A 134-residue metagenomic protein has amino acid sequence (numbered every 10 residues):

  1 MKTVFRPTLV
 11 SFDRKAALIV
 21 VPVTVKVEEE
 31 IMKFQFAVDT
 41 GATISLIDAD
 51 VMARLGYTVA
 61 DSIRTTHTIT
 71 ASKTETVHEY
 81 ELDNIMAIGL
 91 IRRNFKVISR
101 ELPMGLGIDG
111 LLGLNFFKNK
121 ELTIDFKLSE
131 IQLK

Functional and structural regions predicted by a protein language model:
M1-K134: Pepsin/retropepsin-fold aspartyl endopeptidases
